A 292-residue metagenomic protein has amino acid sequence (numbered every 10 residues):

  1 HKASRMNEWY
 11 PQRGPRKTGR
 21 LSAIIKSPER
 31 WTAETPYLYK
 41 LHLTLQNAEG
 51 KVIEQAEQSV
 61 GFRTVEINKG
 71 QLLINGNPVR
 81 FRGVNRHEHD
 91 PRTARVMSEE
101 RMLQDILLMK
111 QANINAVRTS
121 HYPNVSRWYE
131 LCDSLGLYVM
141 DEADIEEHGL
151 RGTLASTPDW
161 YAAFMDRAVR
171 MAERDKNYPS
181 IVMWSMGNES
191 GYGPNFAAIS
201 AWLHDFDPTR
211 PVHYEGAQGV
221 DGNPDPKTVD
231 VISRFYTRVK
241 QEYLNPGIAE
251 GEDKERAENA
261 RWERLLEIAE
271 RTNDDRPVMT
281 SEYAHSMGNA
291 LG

Functional and structural regions predicted by a protein language model:
H1-S126, L131, L135-V139, R167 (+3 more regions): Secreted/periplasmic carbohydrate-active enzymes, especially glycoside hydrolases
I106-M109, A116-G292: Substrate-binding/catalytic cleft of secreted carbohydrate-active enzymes, primarily glycoside hydrolases
